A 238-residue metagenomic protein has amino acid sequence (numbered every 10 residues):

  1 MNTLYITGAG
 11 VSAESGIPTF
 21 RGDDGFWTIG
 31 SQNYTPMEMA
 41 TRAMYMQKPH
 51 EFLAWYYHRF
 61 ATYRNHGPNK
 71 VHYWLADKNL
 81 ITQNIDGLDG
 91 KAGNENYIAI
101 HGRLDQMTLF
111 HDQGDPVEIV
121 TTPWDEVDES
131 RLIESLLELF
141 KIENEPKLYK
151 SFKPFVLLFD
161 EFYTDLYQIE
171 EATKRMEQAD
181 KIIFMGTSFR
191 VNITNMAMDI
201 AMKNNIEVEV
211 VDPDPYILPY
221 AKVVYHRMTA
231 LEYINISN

Functional and structural regions predicted by a protein language model:
M1-N238: Conserved catalytic core of sirtuin-type NAD+-dependent deacylases
